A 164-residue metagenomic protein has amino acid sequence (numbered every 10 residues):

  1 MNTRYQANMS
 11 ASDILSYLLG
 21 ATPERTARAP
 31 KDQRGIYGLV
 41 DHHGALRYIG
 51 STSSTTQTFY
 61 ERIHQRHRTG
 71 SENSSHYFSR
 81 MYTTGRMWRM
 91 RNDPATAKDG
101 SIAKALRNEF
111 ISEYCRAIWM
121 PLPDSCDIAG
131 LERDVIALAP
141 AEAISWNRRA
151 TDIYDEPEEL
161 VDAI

Functional and structural regions predicted by a protein language model:
M1-Q65, E72-R80, M90-A105, W119-D134 (+2 more regions): GIY-YIG nuclease catalytic motif and its immediate N-terminal context
R86: Mixed-charge, Lys/Arg-enriched low-complexity segments
L106-Y114: Short, conserved catalytic or adaptor-binding loops enriched in Gly and charged residues
